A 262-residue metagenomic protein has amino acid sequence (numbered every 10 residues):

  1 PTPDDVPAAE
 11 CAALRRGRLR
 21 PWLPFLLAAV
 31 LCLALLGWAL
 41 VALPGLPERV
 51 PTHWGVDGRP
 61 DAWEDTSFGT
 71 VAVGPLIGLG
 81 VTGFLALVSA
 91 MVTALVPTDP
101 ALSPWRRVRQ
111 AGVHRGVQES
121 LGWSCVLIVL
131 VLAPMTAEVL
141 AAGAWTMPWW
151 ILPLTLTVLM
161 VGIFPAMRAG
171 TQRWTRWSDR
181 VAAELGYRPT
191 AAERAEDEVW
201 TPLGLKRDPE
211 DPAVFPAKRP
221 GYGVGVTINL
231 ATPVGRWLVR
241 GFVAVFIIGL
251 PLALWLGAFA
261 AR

Functional and structural regions predicted by a protein language model:
P1, A8, Q172-A231: Membrane-proximal soluble regions of multi-pass membrane proteins
P1, L43, V81-S103, P165-V181: Membrane-water interface of transmembrane alpha-helices
T2-G17, A101-V113, P209-F215, Y222-V224: Membrane-interfacial, low-structure loops and terminal tails that flank and connect transmembrane helices in multi-pass
R20-A29, L87-V88, R115-L130, V234-V243: Select subsegments of transmembrane alpha-helices in polytopic membrane proteins, especially boundary-proximal
A28-L31, E64-A86, P148-F164: Alpha-helical transmembrane segments
L33-V41, W123-A144, V214-V234, I247-P251: Alpha-helical transmembrane segments and their membrane-interface junctions in multi-pass membrane proteins
A39-V71, V214-R219, G225-N229: Active-site and channel-lining beta-strand-loop segments that bind or position nucleotide-derived/phosphorylated
I248-R262: Juxtamembrane boundary at the C-terminal end of a transmembrane helix
